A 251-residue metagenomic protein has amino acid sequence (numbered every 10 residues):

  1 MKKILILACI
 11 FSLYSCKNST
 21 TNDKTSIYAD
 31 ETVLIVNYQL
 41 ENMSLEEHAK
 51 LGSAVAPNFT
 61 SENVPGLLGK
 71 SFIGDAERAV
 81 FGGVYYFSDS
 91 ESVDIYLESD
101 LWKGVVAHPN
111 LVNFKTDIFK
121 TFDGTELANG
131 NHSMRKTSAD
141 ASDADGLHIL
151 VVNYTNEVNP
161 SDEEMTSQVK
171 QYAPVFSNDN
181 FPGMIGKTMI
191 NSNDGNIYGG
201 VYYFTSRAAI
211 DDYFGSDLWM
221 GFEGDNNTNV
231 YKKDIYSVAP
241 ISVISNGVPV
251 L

Functional and structural regions predicted by a protein language model:
I4-L13: Sec-dependent N-terminal signal peptides
C16-F81, S90-E98, P109-Y198, R207-S216 (+1 more regions): Short S/T/G/P-rich N-terminal loop/turn motif that feeds into the first structured element of a domain
